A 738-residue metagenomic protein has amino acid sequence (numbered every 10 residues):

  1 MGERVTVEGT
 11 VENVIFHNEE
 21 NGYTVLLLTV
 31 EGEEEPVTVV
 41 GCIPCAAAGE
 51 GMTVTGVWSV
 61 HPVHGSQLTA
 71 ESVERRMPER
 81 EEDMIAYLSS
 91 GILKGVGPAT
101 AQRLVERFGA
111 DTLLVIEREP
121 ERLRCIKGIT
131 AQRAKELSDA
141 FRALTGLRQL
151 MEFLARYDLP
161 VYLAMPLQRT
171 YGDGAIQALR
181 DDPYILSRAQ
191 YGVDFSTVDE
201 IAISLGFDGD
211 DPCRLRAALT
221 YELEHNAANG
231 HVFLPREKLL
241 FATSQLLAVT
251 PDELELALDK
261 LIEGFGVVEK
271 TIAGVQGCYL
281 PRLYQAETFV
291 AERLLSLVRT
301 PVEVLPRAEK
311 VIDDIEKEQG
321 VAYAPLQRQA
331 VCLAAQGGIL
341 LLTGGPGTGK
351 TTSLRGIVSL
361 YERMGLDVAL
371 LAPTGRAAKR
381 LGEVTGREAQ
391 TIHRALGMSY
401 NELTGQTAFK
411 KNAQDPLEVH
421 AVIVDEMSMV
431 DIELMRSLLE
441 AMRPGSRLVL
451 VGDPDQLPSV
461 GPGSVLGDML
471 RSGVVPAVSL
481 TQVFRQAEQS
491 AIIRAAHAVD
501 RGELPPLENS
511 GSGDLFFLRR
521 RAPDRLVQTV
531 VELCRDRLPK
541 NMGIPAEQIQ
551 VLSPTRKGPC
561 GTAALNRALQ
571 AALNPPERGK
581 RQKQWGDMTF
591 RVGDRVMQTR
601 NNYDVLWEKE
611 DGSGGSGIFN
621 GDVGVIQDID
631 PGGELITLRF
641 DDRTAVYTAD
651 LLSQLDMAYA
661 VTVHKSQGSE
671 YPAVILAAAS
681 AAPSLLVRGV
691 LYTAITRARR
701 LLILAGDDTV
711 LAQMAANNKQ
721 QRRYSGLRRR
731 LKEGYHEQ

Functional and structural regions predicted by a protein language model:
M1-K310, Q738: Accessory, non-ATPase domains that flank or precede helicase/AAA+ motor cores in DNA-metabolism machines
V14, V54, Q598, I626-I629 (+1 more regions): A generic structural signal for residues embedded in beta-strands
A46-A48, P416, M442, F590 (+1 more regions): Short, well-ordered loop/turn sites that connect or cap secondary structure elements
G49-G51, G593, G621: Loop/turn positions that initiate beta-strands
K310-G338: Conserved pre-motif I regulatory segment
R328-V331, Q336-S512, T709: ASCE P-loop NTPase helicase motor core
P454-S616, Q627: Conserved helicase motor core of P-loop NTPases
R501, S613, N620-Q738: C-terminal accessory regions
